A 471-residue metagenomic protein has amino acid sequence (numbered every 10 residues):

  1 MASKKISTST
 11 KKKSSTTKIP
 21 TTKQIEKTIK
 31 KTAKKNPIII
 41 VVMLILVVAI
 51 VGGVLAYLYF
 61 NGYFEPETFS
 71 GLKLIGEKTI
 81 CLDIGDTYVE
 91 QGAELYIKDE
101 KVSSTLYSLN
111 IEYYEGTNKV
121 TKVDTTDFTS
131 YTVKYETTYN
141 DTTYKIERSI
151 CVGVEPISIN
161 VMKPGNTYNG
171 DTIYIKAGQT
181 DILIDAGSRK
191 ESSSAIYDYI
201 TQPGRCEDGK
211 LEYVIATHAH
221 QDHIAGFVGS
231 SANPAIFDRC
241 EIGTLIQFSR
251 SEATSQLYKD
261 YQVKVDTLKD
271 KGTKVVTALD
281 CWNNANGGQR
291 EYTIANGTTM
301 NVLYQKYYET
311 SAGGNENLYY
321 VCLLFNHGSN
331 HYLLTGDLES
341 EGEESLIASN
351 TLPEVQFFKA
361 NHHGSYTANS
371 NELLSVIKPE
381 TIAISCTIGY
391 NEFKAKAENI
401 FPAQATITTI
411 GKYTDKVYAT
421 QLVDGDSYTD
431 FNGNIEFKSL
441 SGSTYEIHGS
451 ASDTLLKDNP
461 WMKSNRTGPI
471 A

Functional and structural regions predicted by a protein language model:
M1-K35: N-terminal targeting leaders characterized by basic, low-complexity, disordered sequences that direct proteins
K5, K12, E65-V102: Solvent-exposed, low-complexity, repeat-rich "mucin-like" stalks and linkers
K30-V48: N-terminal Sec-pathway targeting helices
K78-I80, E100-I150: Serine/threonine-rich, repeat-prone extracellular segments and beta-strand-based repeat modules of secreted/surface
F128, T180-I182, K190-Q247, S251 (+2 more regions): Active-site metal-binding motif and surrounding structural segment of the metallo-beta-lactamase
G153-K210, A278-E354, Y428-A471: Core dinuclear metal-dependent hydrolase active-site scaffold
Q221-D238, T254-V263, S370-L374, A397-N399: Metal-dependent catalytic neighborhoods of phosphoester/phosphodiester hydrolases
E343-L346, V355-S427, F431, I435: Internal alpha/beta domain cores that form substrate/cofactor-binding pockets in large enzymes and binding proteins
